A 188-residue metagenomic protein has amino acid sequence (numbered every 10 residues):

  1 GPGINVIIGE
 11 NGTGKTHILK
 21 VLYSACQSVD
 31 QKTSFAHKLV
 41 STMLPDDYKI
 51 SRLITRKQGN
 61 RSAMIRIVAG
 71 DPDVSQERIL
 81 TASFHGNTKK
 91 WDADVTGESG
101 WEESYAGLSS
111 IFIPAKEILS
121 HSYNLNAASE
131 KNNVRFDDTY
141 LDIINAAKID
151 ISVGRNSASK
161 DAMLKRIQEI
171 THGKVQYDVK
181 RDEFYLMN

Functional and structural regions predicted by a protein language model:
G1-S24, S28: Pre-Walker A-like glycine/lysine-rich segment at the N-terminus of P-loop NTPase domains
A25-N188: Phosphate-coordinating catalytic segments in nucleotide- and nucleic-acid-processing enzymes
